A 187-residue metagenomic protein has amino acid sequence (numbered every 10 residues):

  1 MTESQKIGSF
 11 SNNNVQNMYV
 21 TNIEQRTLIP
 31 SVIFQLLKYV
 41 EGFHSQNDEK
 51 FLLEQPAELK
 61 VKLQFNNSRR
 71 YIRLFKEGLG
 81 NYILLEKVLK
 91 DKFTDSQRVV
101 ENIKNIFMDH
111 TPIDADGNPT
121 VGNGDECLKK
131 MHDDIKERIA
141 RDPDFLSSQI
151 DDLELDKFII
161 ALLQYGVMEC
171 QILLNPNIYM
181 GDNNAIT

Functional and structural regions predicted by a protein language model:
M1-S31: Long, low-complexity intrinsically disordered regions enriched in small/polar and proline/glycine residues
T27-F43: Immediate post-signal-peptide N-terminus of mature secreted/exported proteins
Y39-T187: Long, low-complexity, intrinsically disordered terminal regions
